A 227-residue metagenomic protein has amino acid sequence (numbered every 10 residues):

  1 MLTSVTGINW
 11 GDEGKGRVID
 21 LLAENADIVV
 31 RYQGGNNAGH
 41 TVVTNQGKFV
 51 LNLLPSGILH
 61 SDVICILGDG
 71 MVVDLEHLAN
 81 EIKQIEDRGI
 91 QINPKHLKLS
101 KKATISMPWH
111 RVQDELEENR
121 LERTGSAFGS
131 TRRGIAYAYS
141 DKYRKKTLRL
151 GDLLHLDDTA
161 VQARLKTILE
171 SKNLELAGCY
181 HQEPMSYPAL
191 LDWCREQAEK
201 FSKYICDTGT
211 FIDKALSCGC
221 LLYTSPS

Functional and structural regions predicted by a protein language model:
M1-S100, T104-S106: Basic, polar low-complexity surface loops/patches
L2, C220-L221: Residues that mark the start of a beta-strand
I28, L221-L222: A general structural signal for well-ordered secondary-structure junctions
L78, I82-F211: Internal alpha/beta core interface subdomains
K214-C218: Glycine-rich phosphate/diphosphate-binding loops that line cofactor/substrate pockets in enzymes
Y223-S227: Conserved small/polar residues in nucleotide/adenosyl-binding loops
